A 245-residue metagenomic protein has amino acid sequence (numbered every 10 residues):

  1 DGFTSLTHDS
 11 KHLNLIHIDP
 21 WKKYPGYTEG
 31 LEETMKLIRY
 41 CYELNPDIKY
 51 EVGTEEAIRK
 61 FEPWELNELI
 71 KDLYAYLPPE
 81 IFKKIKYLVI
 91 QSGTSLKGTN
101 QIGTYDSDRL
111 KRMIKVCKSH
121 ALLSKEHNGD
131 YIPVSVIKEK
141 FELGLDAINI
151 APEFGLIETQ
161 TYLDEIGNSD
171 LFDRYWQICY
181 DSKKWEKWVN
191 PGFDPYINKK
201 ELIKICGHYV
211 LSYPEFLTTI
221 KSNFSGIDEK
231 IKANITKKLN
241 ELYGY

Functional and structural regions predicted by a protein language model:
D1: Active-site cofactor/substrate anionic-group-binding motifs, chiefly glycine- and Lys/Arg-rich phosphate-binding loops
T4, H8, H12, E29-P46 (+3 more regions): Active-site capping/gating regions of soluble enzymes
I16-P20, Y24: Cap/lid and interdomain-hinge subdomains that line or gate substrate/regulatory clefts in soluble alpha/beta enzymes
K23-G26, I48: Catalytic cofactor-binding cores of redox enzymes
G53: Polar interaction faces of repeat-based domains
Y245: Phosphate/ATP-binding catalytic cores across multiple sugar-kinase/actin-like superfamilies, primarily ASKHA
